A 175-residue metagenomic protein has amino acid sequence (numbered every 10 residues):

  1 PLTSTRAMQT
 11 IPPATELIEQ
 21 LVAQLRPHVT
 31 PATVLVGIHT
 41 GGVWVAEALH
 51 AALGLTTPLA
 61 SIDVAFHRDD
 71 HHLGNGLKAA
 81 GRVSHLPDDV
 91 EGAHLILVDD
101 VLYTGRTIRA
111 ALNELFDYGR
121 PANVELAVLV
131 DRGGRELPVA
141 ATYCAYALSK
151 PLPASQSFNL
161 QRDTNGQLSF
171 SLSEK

Functional and structural regions predicted by a protein language model:
P1-K175: PRPP-associated nucleotide enzymes
